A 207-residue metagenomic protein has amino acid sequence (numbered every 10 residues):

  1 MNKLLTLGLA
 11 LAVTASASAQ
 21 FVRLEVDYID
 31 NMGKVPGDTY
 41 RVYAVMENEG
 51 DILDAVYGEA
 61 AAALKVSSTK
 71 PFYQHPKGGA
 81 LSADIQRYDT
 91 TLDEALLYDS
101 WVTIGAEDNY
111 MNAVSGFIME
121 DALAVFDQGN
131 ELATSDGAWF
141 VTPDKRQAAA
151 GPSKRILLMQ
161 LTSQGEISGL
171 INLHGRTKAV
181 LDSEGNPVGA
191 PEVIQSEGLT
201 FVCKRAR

Functional and structural regions predicted by a protein language model:
L4-V13: Sec-dependent N-terminal signal peptides
A15-A19: Sec/Tat signal peptide C-region and signal peptidase I cleavage site
Q20-R207: Non-catalytic macromolecular-recognition regions in eukaryotic signaling proteins
